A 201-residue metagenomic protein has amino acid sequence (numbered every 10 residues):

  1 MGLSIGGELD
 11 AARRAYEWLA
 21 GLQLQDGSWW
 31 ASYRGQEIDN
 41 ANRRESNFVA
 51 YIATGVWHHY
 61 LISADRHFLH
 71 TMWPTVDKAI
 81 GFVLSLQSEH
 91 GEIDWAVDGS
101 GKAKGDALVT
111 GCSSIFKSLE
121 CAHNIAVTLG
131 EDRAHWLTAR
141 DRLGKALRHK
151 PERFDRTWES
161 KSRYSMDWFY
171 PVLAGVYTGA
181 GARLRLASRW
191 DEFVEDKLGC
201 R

Functional and structural regions predicted by a protein language model:
M1-S88, C112, F116: Aromatic-rich carbohydrate-recognition surfaces in CAZymes
G2, G35, R66, D98 (+2 more regions): A near-ubiquitous, low-amplitude feature marking generic local secondary-structure context
W29-N42, I93-A107: Acidic/His metal-coordination segments adjacent to aromatic residues that form catalytic metal sites in metalloenzymes
N47-F48, D65, D94, D98 (+1 more regions): Acidic side chains
T71-P74, K78-I80, L84-W95, K102-K117 (+1 more regions): Extended ligand-binding clefts on enzyme/binding-domain cores
